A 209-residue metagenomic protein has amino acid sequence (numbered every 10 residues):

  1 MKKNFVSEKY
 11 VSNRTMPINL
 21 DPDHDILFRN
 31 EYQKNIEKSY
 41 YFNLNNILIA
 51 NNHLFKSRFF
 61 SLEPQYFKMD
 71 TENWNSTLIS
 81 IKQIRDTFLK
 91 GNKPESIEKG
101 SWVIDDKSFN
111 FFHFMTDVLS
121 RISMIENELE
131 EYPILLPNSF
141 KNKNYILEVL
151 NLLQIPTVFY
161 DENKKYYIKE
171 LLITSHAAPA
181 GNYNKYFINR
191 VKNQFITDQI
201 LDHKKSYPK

Functional and structural regions predicted by a protein language model:
M1-K209: The feature primarily captures lumenal catalytic ectodomains of type II secretory-pathway glycosyltransferases
